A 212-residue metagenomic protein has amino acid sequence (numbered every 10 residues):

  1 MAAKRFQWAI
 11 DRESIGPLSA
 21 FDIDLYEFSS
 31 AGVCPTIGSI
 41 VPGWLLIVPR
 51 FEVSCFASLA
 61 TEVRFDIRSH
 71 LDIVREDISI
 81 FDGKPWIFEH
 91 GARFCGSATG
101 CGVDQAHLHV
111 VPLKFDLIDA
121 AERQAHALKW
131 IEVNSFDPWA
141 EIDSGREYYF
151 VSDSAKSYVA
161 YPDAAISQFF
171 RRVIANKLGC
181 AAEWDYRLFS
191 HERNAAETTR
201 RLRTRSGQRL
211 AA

Functional and structural regions predicted by a protein language model:
M1-A212: HIT superfamily nucleotide-processing domains
